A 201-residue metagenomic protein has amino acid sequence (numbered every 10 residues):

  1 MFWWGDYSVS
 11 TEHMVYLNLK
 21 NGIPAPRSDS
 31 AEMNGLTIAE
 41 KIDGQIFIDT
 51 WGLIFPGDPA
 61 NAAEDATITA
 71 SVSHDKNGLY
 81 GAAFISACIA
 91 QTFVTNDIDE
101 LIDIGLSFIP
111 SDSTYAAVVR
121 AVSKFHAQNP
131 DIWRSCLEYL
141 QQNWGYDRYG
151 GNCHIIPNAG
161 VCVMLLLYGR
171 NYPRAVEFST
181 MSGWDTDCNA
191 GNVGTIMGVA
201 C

Functional and structural regions predicted by a protein language model:
M1-C201: Structured, active/binding-site neighborhoods that engage oxygen-rich ligands
